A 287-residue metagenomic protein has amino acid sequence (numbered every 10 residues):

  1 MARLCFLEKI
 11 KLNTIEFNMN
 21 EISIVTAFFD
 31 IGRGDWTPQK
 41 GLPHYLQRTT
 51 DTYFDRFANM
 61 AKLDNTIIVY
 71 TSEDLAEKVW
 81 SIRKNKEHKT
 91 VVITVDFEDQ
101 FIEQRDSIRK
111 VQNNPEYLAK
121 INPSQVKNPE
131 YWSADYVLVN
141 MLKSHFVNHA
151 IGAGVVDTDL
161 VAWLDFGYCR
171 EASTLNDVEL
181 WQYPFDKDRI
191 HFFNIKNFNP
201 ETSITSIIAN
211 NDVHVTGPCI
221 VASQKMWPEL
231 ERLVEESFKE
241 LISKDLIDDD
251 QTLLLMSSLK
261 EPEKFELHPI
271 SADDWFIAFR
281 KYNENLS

Functional and structural regions predicted by a protein language model:
F17-D51: N-proximal low-complexity "stem/linker" segments adjacent to membrane-targeting elements
D55-D64: Short, acidic, metal-binding catalytic loop of nucleotide-sugar glycosyltransferases
A76-H88, D106-I108: Short, aromatic/basic amphipathic alpha-helical patches
T90-A150: Active-site-proximal specificity loops/subdomain of glycosyltransferases
D135, V139-F193: GT-A fold catalytic core of metal-dependent nucleotide-sugar glycosyltransferases, centered on the diacidic
Y168-R170, F192, D212-S287: Catalytic core and acceptor-binding pocket of nucleotide-sugar-dependent glycosyltransferases
F192-P200: Short beta-strand-to-loop element that shapes/binds the nucleotide-sugar donor at the catalytic cleft/hinge
